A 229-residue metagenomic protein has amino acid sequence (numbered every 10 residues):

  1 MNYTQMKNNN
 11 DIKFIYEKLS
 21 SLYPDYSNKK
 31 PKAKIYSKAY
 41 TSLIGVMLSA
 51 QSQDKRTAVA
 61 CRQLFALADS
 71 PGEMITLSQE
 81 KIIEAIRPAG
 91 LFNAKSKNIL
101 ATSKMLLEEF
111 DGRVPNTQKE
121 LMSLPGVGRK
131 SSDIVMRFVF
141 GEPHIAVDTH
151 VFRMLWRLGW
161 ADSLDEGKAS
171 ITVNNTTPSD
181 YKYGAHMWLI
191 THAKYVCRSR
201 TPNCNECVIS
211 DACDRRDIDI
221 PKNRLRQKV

Functional and structural regions predicted by a protein language model:
N2-K228: Catalytic cores of DNA base-excision repair glycosylases
